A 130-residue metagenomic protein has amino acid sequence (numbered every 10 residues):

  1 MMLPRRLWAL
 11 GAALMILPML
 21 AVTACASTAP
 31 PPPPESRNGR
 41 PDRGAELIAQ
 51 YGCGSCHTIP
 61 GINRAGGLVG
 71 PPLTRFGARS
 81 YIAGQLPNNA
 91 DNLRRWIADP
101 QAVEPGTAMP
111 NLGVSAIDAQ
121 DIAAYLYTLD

Functional and structural regions predicted by a protein language model:
M2-M15: Bacterial N-terminal signal peptides that target proteins for export
L7, N38-P41, G70, A90: Short, structured helix-loop boundary elements
A21-A24: C-terminal motif of bacterial Sec signal peptides marking the signal peptidase cleavage site
A26-A49: Electrostatic cytochrome c docking/interface patches
P31, I62-N63: Short, non-ligating residues that shape and space the ligands of small metal-coordination modules and catalytic
E46, R64-D130: Extracytoplasmic electron-transfer domains, predominantly the class I c-type cytochrome c fold
G52: The −1 position to Zn-ligating cysteines in a subset of zinc-ribbon hairpins
H57: Helix-to-catalytic-loop junction in kinase catalytic cores
